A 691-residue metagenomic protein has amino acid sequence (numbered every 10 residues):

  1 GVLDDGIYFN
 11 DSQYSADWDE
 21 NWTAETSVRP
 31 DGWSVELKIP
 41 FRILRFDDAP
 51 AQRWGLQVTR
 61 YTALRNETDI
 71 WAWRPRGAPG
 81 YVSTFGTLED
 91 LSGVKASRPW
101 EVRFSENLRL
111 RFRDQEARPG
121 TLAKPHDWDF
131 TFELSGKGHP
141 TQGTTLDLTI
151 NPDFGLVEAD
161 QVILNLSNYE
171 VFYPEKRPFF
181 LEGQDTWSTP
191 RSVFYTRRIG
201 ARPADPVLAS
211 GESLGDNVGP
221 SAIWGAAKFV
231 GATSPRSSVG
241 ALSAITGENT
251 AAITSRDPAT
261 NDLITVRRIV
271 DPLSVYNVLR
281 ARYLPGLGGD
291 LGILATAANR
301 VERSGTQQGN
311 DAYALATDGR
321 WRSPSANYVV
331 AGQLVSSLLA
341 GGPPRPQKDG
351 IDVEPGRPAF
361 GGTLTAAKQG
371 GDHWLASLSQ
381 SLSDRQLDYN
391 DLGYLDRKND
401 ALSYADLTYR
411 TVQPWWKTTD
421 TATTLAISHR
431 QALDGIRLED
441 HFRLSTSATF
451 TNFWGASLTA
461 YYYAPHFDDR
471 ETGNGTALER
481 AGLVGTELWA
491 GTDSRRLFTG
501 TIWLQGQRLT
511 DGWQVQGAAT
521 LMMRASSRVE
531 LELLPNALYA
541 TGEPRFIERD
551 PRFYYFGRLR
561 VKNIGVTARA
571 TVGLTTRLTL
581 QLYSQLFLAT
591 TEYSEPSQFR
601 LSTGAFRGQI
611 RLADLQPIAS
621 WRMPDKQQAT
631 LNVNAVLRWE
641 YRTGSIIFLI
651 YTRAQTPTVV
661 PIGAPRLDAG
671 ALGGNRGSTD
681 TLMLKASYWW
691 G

Functional and structural regions predicted by a protein language model:
G1-L294, G309, L667, R676: Structural preference for beta-rich elements and adjacent junctions enriched in aromatics
L44-Q52, S92-W100, G138-H139, G143 (+8 more regions): Short loop/turn motifs that connect adjacent beta-strands in outer-membrane beta-barrel proteins
P75-A96, A251-N327, K368-G371, T451-Q505 (+2 more regions): Outer-membrane beta-barrel transmembrane domain signature of Gram-negative proteins, especially the mid-to-C-terminal
F104, F130-G136, T144, I150 (+9 more regions): Extended, hydrophobic alpha-helical segments in both membrane/secreted and soluble proteins
L122-K124, S167, N217, T265-P272 (+7 more regions): Alpha-helix capping and helix-loop boundary segments enriched in small/acidic/polar residues
S221-A227, S234-S237, A241-S243, R256-P258 (+5 more regions): Large, well-folded core regions of big proteins
A222, L334-G691: Exposed, low-structure sequence patches enriched in small/polar residues
